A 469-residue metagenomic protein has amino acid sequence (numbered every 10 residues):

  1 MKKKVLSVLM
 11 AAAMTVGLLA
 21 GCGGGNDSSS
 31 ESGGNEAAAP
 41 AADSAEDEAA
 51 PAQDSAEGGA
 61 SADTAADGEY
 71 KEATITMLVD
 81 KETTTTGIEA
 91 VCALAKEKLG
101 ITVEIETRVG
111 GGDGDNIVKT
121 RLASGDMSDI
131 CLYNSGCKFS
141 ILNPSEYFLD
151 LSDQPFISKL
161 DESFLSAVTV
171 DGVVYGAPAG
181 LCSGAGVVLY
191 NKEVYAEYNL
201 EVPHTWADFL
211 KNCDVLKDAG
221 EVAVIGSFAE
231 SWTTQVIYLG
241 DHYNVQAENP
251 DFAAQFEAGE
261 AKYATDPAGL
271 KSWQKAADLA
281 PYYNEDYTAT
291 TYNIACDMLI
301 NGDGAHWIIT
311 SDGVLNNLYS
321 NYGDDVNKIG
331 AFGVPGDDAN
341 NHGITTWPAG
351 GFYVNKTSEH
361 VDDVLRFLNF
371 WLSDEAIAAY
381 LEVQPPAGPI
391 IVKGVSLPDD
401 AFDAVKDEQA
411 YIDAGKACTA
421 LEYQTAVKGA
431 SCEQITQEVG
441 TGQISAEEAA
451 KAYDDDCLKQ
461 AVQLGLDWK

Functional and structural regions predicted by a protein language model:
G23-S140, V202, T288, D338 (+3 more regions): Conserved N-terminal structural module of periplasmic/extracytoplasmic solute-binding proteins
G59-E69, G136-V187, L210, I237 (+3 more regions): Hinge/lid segment of periplasmic solute-binding proteins
A93, E97-K98, T102, S124 (+4 more regions): Extracytoplasmic/periplasmic substrate-recognition and gating elements
A93-T169, V174, E193-H204, M298 (+5 more regions): Extracytoplasmic "Venus flytrap"/periplasmic binding protein-like
C131, K138-S140, I237, Q274-H360: Extracytoplasmic/periplasmic substrate-binding proteins
L142-E146, L165-H204, L210, F228-E257 (+2 more regions): Periplasmic solute-binding protein
V215, E257-T288: Glycine-centered hinge/linker elements that transmit conformational signals in sensory and ligand-binding systems
I329-G333, L381-E438, V462, L466-K469: Long, aromatic- and glycine/proline-rich binding clefts that accommodate carbohydrate-like moieties
